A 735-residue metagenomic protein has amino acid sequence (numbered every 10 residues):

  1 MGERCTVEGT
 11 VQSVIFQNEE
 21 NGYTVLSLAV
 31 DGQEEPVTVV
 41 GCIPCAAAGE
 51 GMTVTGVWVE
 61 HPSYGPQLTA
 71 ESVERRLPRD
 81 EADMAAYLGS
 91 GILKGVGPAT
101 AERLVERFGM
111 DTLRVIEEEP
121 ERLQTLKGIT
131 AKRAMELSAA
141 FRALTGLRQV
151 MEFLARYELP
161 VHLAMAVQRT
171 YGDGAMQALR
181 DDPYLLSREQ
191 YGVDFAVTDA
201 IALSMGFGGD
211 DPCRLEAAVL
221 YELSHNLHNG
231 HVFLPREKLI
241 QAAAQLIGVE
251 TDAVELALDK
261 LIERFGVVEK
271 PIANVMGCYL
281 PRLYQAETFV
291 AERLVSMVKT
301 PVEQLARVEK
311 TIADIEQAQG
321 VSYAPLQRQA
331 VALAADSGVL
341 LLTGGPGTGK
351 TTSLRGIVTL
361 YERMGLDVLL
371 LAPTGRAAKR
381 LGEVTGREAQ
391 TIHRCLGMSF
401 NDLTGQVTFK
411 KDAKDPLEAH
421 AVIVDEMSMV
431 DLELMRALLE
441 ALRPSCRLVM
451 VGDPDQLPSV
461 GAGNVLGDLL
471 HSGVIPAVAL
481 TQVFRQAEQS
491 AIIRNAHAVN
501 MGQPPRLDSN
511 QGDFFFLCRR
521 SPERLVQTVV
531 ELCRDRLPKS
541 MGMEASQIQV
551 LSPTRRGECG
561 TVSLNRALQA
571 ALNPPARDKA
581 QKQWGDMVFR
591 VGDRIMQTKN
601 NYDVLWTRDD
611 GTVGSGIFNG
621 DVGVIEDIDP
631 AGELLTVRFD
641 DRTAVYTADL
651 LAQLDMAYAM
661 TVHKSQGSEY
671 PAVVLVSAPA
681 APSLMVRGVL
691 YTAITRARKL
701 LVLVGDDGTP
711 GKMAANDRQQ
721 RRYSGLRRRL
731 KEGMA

Functional and structural regions predicted by a protein language model:
M1-K310, E316: Accessory, non-ATPase domains that flank or precede helicase/AAA+ motor cores in DNA-metabolism machines
V14, V54, Q597, I625-I628 (+1 more regions): A generic structural signal for residues embedded in beta-strands
A46-A48, P416, F589, I617: Short, well-ordered loop/turn sites that connect or cap secondary structure elements
G49-G51, G592, G620: Loop/turn positions that initiate beta-strands
F233, R328-V331, D336-N510: ASCE P-loop NTPase helicase motor core
T311-G338: Conserved pre-motif I regulatory segment
P454-S615, E626: Conserved helicase motor core of P-loop NTPases
M501, D609, N619-A735: C-terminal accessory regions
